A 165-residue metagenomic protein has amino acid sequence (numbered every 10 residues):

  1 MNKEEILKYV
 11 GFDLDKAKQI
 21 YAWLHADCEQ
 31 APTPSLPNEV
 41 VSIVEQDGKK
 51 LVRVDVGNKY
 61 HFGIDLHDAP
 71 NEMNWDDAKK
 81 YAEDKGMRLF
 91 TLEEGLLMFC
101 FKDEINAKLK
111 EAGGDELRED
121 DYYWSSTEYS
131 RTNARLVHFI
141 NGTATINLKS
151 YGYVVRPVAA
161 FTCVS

Functional and structural regions predicted by a protein language model:
M1-N2, S165: The identity of the second residue at the extreme N-terminus of proteins
K3-M87, D121, N133, V154-V158: Extracellular adhesion/carbohydrate-recognition regions
W75-R88, L92-Y151, V158-F161, S165: An exposed tryptophan-centered "aromatic clamp" motif
